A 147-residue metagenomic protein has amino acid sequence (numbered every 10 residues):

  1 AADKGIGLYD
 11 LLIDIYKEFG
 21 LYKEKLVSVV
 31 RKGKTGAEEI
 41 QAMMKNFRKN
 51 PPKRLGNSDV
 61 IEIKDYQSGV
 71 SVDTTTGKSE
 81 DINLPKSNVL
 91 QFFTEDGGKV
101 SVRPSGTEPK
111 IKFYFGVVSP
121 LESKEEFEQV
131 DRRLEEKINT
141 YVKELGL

Functional and structural regions predicted by a protein language model:
A1-R103, L121-F127, D131-L147: Phosphate-binding and adjacent anionic-ligand microenvironments
G106-E108: A generic beta-sheet turn/junction motif
G116: Active-site beta-strand/loop architecture of penicillin-binding DD-peptidases
